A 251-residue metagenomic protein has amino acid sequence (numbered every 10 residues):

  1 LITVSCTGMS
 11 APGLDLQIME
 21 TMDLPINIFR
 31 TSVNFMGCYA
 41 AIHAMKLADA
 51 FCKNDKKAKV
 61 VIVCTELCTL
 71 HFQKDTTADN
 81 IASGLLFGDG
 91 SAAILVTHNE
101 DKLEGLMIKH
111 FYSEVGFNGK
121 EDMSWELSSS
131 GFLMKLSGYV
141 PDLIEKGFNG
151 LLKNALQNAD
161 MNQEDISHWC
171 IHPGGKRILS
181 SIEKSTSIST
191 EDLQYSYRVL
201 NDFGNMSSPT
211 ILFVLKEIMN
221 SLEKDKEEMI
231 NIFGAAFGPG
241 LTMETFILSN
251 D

Functional and structural regions predicted by a protein language model:
V4-S10, S113-F117: Short glycine-enriched loops at secondary-structure junctions
C6-T7, S32-K53, E145, Q163 (+1 more regions): Claisen-condensing/thiolase-fold acyl-transfer catalytic domains that form or cleave C-C bonds in fatty acid
S10-M19, I182: Short Gly/Thr/Asp-enriched flexible loops that form oxyanion-binding sites at enzyme active sites
P12-L16, H43-K46, H71-T76, K120-E121 (+1 more regions): Short acidic, glycine/serine/threonine-rich loops at helix termini
E20-N34, D75-D79, T190-R198: Glycine/charged-rich beta-loop-alpha catalytic/anionic-binding loops adjacent to active sites
I26-F29, D55-V60, I81-A82, G90-S91 (+3 more regions): Short coil/turn connectors at secondary-structure junctions
K59, C68, F72-K146, G150 (+3 more regions): Condensing-enzyme catalytic core mediating Claisen C-C bond formation in acyl metabolism
